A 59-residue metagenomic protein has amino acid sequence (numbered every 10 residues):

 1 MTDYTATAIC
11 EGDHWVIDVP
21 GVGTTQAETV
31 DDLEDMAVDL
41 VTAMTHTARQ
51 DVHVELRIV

Functional and structural regions predicted by a protein language model:
M1-Y4, D35-V59: Short, charged, surface-exposed hinge/linker loops at domain edges that act as mobile lids or interdomain connectors
T2-V19: Short aromatic-glycine-(Arg/Gly/Cys) micro-motifs in beta-strand/loop hairpins
A6-A8, G23, A37: Small side chains
A8-C10, T29, Q50: Short stretches within intrinsically disordered, low-complexity N-terminal or propeptide regions
V19-D32: A short, exposed loop/beta-hairpin motif centered on an aromatic-Gly-Thr core
